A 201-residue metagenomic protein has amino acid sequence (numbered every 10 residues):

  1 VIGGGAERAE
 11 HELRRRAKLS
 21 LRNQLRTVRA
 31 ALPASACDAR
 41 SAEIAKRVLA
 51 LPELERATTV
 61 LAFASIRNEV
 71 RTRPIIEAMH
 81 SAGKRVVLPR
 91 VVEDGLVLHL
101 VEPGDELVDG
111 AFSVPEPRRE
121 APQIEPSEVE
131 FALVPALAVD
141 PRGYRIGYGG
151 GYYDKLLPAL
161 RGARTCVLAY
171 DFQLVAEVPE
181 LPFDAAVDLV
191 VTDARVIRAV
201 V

Functional and structural regions predicted by a protein language model:
I2-E128: N-terminal active-site beta-alpha-beta segment that forms phosphate/nucleotide-binding and substrate-recognition loops
I2-H11, L96-V201: Conserved phosphate- and dinucleotide-binding cores of soluble alpha/beta proteins, encompassing both enzyme active
